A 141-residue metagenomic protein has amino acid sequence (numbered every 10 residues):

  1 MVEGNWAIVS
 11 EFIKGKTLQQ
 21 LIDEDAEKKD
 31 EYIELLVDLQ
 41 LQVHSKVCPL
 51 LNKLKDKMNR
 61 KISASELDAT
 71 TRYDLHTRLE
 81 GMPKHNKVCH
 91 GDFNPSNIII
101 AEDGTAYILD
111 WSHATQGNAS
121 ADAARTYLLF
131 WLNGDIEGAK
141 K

Functional and structural regions predicted by a protein language model:
M1-K53, E66, R78-P83: ATP-binding pocket architecture of kinase catalytic cores
T17, I98, Q116: Conserved protein kinase catalytic core
I22, I62, W131-G134: Short amphipathic alpha-helical interaction patches enriched in hydrophobic/aromatic residues with interspersed Lys/Arg
Y32-L35, T71, A119-D122: An acidic site on a long C-lobe helix of protein kinase domains
S45-G91, S96-Y107: An alpha-helical support segment within catalytic cores of ATP-dependent transferases
N86, Q116-A119: Activation segment/activation loop of eukaryotic-type protein kinase catalytic domains
D110-A114: Activation of the activation-loop gatekeeper triad in protein kinase-fold domains
A123-K141: Active-site activation/catalytic loop segments of kinase-like enzymes and analogous catalytic loops in related
